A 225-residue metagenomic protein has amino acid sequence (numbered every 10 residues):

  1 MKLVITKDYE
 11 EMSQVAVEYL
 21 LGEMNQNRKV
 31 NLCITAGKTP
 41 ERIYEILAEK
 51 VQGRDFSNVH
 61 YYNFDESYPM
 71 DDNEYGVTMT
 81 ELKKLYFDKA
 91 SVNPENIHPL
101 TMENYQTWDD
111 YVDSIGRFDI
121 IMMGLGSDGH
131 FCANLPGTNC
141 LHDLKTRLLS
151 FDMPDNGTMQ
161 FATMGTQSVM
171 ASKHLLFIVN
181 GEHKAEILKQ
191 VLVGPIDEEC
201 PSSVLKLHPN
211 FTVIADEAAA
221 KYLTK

Functional and structural regions predicted by a protein language model:
M1-L32: N-terminal glycine-/serine-/threonine-rich phosphate-binding loop
R28-K50: Glycine-rich N-terminal segment of FAD-binding domains in flavoprotein oxidoreductases, spanning the beta-loop-helix
C33-G37, N63, M122-L125, F177-N180 (+1 more regions): Short beta-strand segments
K38-T39, L125-H130, E182-H183, A219: Short glycine-rich anion-binding loops that position phosphate/pyrophosphate groups of nucleotides and phosphorylated
I46-F56, K84, P136-K145, I196: A glycine- and small-aliphatic-rich helix-loop capping segment at beta-alpha/alpha-beta transitions that lines
D55-M122: Ligand-binding beta-strand-loop-alpha-helix segment within the catalytic cores of soluble metabolic enzymes
I121-Q167: Class I SAM-dependent methyltransferase SAM-binding "motif I" and its flanking Rossmann-like core
K173-K225: ATP/nucleoside-binding phosphotransfer catalytic cores, i.e., glycine-rich phosphate-binding loops
